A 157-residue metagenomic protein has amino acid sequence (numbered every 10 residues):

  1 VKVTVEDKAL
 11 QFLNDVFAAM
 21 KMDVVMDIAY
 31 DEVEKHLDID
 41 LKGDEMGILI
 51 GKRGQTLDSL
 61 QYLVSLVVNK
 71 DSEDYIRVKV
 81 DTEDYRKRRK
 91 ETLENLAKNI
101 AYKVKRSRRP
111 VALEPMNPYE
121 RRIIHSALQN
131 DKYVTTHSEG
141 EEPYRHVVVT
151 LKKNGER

Functional and structural regions predicted by a protein language model:
V1-R157: RNA-contacting regions in translation and RNA-metabolism proteins, encompassing KH/S1 modules where present
